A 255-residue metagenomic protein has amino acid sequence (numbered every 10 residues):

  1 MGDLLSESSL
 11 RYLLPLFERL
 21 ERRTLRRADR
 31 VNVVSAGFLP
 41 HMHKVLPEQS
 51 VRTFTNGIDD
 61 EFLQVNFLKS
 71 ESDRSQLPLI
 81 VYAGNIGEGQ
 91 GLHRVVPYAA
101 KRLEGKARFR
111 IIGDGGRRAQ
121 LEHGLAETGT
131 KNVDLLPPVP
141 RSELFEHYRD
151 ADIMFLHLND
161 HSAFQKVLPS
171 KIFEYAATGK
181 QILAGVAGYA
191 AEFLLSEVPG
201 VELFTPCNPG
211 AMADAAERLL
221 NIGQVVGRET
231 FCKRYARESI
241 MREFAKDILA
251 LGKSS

Functional and structural regions predicted by a protein language model:
R11-V31: Membrane-proximal helix-turn-helix segments that form the acceptor-binding/catalytic region of lipid-linked
G37, F54-G57: Carbohydrate-associated surface elements
H43, G57-Q76, G91: Acidic anion/phosphate-binding donor-loop and adjacent secondary structure in glycosyltransferase catalytic cores
S72-Q90, V95-A100, R110, I240: Conserved donor-binding/catalytic core segment of Leloir-type glycosyltransferases
L77, K106, R110-G113, R118-F145 (+1 more regions): Nucleotide-activated donor-binding/catalytic signature segment of Leloir-type glycosyltransferases, i.e., the conserved
Q90, P140-H147, M154-A176, L183-F193 (+1 more regions): Nucleotide-sugar-dependent
A191-R218: Change "using UDP/GDP/dTDP sugars" to "using nucleotide sugars
C207-A211, L220-L251: A charged, aromatic-enriched C-terminal amphipathic alpha-helix characteristic of glycosyltransferases across folds
